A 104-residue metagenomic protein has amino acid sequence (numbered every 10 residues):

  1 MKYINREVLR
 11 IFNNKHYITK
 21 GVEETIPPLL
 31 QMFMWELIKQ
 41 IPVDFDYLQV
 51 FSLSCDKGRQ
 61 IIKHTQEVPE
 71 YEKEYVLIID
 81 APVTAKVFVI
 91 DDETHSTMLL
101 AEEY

Functional and structural regions predicted by a protein language model:
M1-L77: N-terminal "domain-start" segment
Q66-Y104: Short, compact, well-ordered microdomains
